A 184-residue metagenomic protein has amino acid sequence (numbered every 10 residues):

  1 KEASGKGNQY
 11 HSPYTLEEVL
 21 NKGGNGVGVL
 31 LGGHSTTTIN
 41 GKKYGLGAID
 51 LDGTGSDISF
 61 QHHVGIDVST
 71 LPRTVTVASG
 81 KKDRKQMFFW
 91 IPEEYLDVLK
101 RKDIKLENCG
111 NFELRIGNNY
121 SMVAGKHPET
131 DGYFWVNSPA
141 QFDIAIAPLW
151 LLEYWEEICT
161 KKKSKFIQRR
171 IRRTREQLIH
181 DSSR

Functional and structural regions predicted by a protein language model:
K1-H180: Conserved phosphate/metal-binding and DNA-contacting active-site motifs used in DNA phosphodiester-bond processing
